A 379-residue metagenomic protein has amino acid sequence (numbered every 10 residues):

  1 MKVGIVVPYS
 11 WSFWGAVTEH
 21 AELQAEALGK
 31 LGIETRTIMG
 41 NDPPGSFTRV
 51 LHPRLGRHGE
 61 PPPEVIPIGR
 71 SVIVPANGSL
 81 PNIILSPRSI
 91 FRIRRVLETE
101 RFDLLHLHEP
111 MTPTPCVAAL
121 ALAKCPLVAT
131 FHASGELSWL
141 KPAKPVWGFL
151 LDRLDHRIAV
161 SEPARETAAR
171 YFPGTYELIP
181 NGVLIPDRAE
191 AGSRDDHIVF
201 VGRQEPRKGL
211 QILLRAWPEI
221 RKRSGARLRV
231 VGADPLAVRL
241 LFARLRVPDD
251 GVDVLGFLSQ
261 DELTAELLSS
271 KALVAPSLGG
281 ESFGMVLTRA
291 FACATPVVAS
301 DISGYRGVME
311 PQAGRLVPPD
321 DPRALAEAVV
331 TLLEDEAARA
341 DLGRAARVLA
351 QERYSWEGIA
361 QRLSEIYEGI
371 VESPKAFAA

Functional and structural regions predicted by a protein language model:
V7-W14, E26-I84, A233: N-terminal strand-loop element at the rim of the active site of nucleotide-sugar-dependent glycosyltransferases
N41, V201, A226-L240, G256: Glycosyltransferase donor-sugar binding loop
P163, G182: Carbohydrate-associated surface elements
E190-P218, R229-V231: Conserved donor-binding/catalytic core segment of Leloir-type glycosyltransferases
R239-E262: Nucleotide-activated donor-binding/catalytic signature segment of Leloir-type glycosyltransferases, i.e., the conserved
P296-A299: Short hydrophobic beta-strand element within catalytic cores of glycosyltransferases and related nucleotide-activated
P311, R315-P322, T331-A337: Conserved acidic donor-binding segment of nucleotide-sugar-dependent glycosyltransferases
A324, T331, A338-R353, R362-S364: A short, well-ordered alpha-helix in the C-terminal region of glycosyltransferases
